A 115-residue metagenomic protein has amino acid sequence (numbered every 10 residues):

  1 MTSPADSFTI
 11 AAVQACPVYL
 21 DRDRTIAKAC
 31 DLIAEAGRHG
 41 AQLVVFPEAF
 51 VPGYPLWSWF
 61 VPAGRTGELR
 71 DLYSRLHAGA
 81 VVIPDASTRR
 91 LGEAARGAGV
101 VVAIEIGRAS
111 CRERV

Functional and structural regions predicted by a protein language model:
M1-S7: Basic/polar N-terminal segments that are highly enriched at the extreme N-terminus, encompassing both cleavable
S7-P17: Active-site-proximal beta-strand elements of phosphoester/diester hydrolases
P17, T25, A34: Conserved, well-structured beta-alpha core segment at the onset of a catalytic domain
R22, A34-R114: Cys-nucleophile CN-hydrolase/nitrilase-fold catalytic domain and related Cys-dependent amidase chemistry that acts on
R22-C30: Short amphipathic alpha-helical segment that frequently serves as the phosphate-/nucleotide-binding helix
